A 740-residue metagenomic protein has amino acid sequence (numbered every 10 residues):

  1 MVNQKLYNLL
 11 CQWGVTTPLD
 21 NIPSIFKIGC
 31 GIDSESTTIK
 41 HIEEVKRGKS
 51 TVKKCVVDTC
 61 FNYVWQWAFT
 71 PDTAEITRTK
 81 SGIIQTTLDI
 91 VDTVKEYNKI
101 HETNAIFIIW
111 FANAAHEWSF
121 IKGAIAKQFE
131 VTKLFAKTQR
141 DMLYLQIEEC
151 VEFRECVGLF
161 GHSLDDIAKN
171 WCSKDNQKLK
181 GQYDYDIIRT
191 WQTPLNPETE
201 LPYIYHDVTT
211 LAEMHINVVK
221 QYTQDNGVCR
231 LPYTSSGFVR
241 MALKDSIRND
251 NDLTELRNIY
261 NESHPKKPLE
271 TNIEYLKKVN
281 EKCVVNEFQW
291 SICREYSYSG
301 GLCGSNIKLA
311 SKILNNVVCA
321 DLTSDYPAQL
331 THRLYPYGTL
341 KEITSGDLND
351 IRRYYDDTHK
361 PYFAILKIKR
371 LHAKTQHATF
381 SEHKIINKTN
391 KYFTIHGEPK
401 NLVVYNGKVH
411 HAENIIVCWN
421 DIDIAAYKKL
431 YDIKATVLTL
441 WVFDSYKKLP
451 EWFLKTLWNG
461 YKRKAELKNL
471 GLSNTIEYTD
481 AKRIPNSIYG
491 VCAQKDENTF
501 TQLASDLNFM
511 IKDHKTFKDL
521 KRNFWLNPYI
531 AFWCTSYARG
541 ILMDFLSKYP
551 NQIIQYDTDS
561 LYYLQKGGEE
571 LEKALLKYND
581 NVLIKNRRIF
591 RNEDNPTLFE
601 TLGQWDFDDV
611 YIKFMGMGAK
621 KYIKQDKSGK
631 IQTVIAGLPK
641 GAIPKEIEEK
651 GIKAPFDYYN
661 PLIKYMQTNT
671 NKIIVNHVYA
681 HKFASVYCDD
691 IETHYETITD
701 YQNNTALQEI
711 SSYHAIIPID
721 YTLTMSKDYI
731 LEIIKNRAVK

Functional and structural regions predicted by a protein language model:
M1-C30, S34: N-terminal accessory regions of nucleic-acid-interacting proteins
I25, K40, E44-A112, H116-K740: Conserved acidic
D33-H41: Ser/Thr-glycine-rich phosphate-binding loops at phosphate-binding pockets of nucleotides, nucleotide cofactors
